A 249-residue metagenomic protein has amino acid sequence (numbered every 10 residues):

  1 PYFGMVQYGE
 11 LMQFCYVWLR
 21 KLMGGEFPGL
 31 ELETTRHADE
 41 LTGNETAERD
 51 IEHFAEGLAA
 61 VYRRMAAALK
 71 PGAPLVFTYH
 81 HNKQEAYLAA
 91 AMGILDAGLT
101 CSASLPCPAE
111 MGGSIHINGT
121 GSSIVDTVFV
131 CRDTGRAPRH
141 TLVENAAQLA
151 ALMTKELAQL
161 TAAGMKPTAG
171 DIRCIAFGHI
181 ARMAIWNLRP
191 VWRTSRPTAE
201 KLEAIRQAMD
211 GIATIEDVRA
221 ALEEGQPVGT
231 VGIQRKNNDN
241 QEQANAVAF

Functional and structural regions predicted by a protein language model:
P1-F249: S-adenosyl-L-methionine-dependent nucleic acid methyltransferase catalytic domains
